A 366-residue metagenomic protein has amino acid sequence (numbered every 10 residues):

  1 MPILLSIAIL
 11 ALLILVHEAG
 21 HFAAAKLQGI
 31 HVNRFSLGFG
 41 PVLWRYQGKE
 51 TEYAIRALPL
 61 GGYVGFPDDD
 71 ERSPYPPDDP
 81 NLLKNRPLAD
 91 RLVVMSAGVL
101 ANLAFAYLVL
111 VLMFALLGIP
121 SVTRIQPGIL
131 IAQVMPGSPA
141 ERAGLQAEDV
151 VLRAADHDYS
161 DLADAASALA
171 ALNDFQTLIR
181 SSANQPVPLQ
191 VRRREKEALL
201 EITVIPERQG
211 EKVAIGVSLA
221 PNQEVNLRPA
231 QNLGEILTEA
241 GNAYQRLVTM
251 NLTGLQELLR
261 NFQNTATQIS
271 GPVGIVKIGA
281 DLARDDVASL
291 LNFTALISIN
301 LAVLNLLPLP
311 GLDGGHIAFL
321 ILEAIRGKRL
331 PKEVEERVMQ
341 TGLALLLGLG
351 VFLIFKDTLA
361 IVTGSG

Functional and structural regions predicted by a protein language model:
P2-S6, P87-M95, S289-F293: Residue-level signature of transmembrane alpha-helical entry/exit and packing/kink sites in multi-pass membrane
H17-G20, I55, A140, E148-V151 (+7 more regions): Terminal peptide-recognition signature
A19-A24, L100, A104, L307 (+1 more regions): Active-site His/Glu-centered metal-binding helix of metallohydrolases
K26-V109, V225-T238, L320, A324 (+1 more regions): Membrane-embedded helix-turn/re-entrant segments that form the catalytic/gating core of multi-pass membrane enzymes
D70, Y75-A89, A101-N264, Q268-I269 (+1 more regions): PDZ peptide-recognition modules
E257-N264, S298-L312: Transmembrane alpha-helix interface/packing and boundary motifs in multi-pass membrane proteins, characterized by
K328-A344: Interfacial loop-to-transmembrane junctions
F352-G366: Juxtamembrane boundary at the C-terminal end of a transmembrane helix
